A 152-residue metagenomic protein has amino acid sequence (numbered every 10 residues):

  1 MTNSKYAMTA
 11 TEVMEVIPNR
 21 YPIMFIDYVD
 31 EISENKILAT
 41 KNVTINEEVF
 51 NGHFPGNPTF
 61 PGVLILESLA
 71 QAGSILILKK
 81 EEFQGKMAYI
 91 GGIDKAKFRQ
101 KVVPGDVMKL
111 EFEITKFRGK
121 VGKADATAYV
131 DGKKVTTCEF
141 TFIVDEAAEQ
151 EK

Functional and structural regions predicted by a protein language model:
M1-I26, E31: N-terminal leader/capping segments at the start of a protein or of a new domain
T2-A7, G73-K109, V135-I143: Hydrophobic beta-strand-centered segment that forms part of the acyl-chain substrate-binding groove
N3-K5, K36, V102-D106, E113-K152: HotDog/MaoC-like acyl-thioester-processing domains
Y6, N19, A39-N42, V144: Small/polar/charged residue-enriched interaction surfaces, especially the RNA/DNA-contacting tracks of RNP/CRISPR
Y21-F60: Catalytic strand-loop segment that frames the active site of acyl-thioester-processing enzymes
D27-D30, D94, R99, E113-T115: Conserved positions in beta-strands of structured domains
V29, F60-F83: Active-site helix/loop of acyl-thioester processing domains in fatty-acid/polyketide metabolism, spanning hotdog-fold
K41, E111-I114: Short, hydrophobic/aromatic-enriched beta-strand segments in well-ordered soluble domains
